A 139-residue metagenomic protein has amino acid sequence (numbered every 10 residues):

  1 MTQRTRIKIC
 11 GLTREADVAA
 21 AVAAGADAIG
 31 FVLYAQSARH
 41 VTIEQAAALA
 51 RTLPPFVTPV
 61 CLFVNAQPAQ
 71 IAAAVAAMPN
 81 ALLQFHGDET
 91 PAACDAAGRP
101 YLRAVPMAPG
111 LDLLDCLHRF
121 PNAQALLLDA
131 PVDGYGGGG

Functional and structural regions predicted by a protein language model:
M1-G139: Conserved N-terminal beta1-alpha1 strand-loop-helix module at the mouth
